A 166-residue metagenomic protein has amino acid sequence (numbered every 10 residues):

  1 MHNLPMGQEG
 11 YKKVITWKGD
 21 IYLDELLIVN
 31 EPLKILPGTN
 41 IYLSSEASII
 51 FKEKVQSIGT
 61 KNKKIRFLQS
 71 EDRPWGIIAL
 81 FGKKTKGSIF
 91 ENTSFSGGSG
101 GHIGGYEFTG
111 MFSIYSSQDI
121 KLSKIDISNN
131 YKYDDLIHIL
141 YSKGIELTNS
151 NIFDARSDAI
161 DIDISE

Functional and structural regions predicted by a protein language model:
M1-E166: Beta-strand/loop edge motif enriched in small/polar residues
